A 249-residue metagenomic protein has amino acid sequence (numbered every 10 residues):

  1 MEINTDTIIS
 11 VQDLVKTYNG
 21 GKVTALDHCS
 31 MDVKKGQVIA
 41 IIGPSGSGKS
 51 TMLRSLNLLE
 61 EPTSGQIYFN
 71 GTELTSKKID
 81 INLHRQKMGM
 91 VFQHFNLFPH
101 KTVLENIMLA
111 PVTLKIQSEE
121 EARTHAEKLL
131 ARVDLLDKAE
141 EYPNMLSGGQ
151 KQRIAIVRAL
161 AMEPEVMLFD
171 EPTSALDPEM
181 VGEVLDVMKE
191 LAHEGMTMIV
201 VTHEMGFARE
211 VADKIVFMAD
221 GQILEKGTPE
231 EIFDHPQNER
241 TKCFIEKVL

Functional and structural regions predicted by a protein language model:
D6-P229: ABC family nucleotide-binding domain
A219-D220, K226, E230-L249: C-terminal boundary and immediately downstream tail of ABC-type ATPase nucleotide-binding domains
